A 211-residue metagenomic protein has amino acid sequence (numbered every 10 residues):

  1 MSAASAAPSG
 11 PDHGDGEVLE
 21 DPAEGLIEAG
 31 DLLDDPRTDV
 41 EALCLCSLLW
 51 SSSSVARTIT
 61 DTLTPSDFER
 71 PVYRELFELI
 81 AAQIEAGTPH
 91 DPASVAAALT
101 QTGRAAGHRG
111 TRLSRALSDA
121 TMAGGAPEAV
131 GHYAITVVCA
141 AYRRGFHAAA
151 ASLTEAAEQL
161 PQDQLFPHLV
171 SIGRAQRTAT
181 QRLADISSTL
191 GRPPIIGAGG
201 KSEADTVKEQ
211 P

Functional and structural regions predicted by a protein language model:
M1, S152, Q162-P211: Compositionally biased terminal segments
S2-Y142, I195-P211: Noncatalytic partner-interaction/assembly domains of nucleic-acid and motor enzyme complexes, especially the accessory
S54, P89, Y142-F146, Q159-F166 (+1 more regions): Intrinsically disordered or highly flexible coil/loop and linker segments, enriched in small and charged/polar residues
T62, S94, L113, A151-S152 (+2 more regions): Residue-level signal for alpha-helical context at structural boundaries
E128-G173: A charged, amphipathic interaction segment
